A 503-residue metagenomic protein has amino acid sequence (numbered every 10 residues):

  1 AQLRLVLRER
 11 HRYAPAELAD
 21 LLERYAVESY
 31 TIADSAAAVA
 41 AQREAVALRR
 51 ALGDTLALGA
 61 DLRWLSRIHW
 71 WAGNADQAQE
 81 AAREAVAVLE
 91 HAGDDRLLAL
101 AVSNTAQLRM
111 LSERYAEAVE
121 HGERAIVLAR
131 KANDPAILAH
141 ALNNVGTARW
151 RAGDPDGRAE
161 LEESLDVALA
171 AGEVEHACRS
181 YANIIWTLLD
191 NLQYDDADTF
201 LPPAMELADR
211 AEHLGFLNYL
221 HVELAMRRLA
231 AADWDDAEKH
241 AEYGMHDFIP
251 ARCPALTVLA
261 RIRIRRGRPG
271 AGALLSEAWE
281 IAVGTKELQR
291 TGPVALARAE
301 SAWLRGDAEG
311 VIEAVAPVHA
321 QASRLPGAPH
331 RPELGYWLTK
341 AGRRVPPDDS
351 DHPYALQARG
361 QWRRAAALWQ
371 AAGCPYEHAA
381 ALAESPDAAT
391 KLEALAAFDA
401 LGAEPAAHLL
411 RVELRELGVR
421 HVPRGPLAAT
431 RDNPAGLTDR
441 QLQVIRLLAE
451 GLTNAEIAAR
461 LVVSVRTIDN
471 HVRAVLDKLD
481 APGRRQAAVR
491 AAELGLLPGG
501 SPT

Functional and structural regions predicted by a protein language model:
A1-I32, A37-E44, L48-L52, A57-D61 (+4 more regions): Extended alpha-helical scaffolding segments used for macromolecular assembly and cargo binding
R4-E9, R43-D54, R83-G93, E123-D134 (+7 more regions): Amphipathic alpha-helical segments of tetratricopeptide repeats
Y13-A14, A33-D34, G53-D54, N74 (+16 more regions): Short coil/turn linker motifs that delimit alpha-helical repeat modules in TPR/alpha-solenoid proteins
D20-S35, A57-A75, L97-R114, I137-D154 (+8 more regions): Tandem amphipathic alpha-helical repeat scaffolds
A230, D235, E242, R265-P269 (+9 more regions): N-terminal regulatory/sensing modules of transcriptional regulators
G373, V412-R415, R424-P482, Q486-T503: Helix-turn-helix DNA-binding segment
